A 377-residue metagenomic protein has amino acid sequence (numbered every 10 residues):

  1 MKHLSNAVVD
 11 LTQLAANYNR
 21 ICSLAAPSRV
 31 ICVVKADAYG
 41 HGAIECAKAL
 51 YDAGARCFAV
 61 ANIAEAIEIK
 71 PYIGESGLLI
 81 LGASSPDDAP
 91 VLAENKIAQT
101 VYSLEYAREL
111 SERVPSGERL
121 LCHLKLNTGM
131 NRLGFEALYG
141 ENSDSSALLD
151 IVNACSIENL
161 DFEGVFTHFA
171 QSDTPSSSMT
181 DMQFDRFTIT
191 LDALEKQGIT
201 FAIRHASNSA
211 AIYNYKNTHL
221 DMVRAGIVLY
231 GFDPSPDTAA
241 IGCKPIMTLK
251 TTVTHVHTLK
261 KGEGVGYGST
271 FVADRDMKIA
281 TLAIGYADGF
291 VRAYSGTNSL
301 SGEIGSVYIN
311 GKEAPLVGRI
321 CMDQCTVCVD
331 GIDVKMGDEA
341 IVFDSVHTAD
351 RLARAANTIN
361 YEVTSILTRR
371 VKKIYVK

Functional and structural regions predicted by a protein language model:
K2-A15, E65, S84-P86, Y102-L110 (+2 more regions): Active-site anion/phosphate-binding pocket segments in diverse small-molecule metabolic enzymes
S5-V9, Q13-A16, S23-H205: Active-site-proximal beta-alpha core segment in soluble small-molecule metabolic enzymes
